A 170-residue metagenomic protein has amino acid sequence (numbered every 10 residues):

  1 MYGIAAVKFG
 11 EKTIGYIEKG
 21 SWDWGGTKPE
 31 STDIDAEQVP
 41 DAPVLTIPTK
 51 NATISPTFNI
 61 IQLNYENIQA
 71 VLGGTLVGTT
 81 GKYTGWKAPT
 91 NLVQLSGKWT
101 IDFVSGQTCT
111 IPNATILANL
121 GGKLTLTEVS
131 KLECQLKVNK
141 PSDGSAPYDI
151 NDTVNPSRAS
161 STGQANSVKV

Functional and structural regions predicted by a protein language model:
M1-I68, T115-K131: Solvent-exposed edge beta-strands and adjacent loop segments that serve as assembly or binding interfaces
G25, E30-S31, G78-T79, T90 (+1 more regions): Basic, gly/Ser/Thr/Pro-rich low-complexity segments located predominantly at protein N termini
S55-N59, K98-T100, E133-K137: Beta-strand secondary-structure signal
I61-L63, D102-G106, P141: Short, flexible beta-strand-to-coil junctions
L63-A88: Charged, amphipathic alpha-helical segments
K82-G122: Acidic-leaning, charged glycine-interspersed low-complexity segments
T108-V170: Mixed-charge, glycine-accented linear interaction segment located at domain edges/termini
